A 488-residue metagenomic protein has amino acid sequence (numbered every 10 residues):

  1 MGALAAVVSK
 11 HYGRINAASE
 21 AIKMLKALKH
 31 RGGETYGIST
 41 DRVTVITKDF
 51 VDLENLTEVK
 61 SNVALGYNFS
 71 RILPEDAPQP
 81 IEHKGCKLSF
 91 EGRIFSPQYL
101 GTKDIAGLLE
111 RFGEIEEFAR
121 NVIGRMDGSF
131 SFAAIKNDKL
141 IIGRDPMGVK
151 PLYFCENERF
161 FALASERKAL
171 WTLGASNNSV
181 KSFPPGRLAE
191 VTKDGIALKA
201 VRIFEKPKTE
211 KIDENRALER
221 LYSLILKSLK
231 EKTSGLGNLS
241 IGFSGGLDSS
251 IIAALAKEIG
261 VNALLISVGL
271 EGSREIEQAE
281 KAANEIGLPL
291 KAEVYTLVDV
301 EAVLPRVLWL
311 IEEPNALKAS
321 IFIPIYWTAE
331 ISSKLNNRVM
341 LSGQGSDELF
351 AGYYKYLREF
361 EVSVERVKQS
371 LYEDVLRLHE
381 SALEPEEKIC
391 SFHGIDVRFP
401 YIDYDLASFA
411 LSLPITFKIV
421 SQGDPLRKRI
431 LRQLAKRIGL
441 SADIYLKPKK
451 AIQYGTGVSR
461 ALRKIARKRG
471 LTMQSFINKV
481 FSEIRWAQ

Functional and structural regions predicted by a protein language model:
M1-L297, R306-V307: Cysteine-centered catalytic environments shared across enzyme families
H11-G13, K139, E210-I438, I452-I465 (+1 more regions): ATP-dependent adenylate-handling active sites, centered on carboxylate activation for C-N bond formation
A18-A21, Q422-D424, P448: Composition- and surface-driven signal marking solvent-exposed, interaction-prone regions in large proteins
M24-L25, L170-L173, V367-Y372, I477 (+1 more regions): Generic hydrophobic, helix-prone segments enriched in Leu/Val/Ile
N177-S182, S441-K447: A short alpha-helix-loop-beta-strand transition element characteristic of N-terminal alpha/beta dinucleotide-binding
I203-P207, K447-I452: Short linear capping/connector segments at secondary-structure termini
G470-Q488: Acidic, carboxylate-rich catalytic segments that either coordinate divalent cations
